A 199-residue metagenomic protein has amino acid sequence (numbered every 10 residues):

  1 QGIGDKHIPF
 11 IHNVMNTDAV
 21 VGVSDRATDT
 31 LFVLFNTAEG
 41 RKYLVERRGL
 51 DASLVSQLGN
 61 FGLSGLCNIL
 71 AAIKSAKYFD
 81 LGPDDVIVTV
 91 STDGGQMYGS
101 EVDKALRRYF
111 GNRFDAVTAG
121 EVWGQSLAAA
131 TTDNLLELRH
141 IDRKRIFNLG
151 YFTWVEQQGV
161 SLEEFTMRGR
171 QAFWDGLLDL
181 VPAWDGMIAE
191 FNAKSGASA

Functional and structural regions predicted by a protein language model:
Q1-N60, S100-A199: Active-site/ligand-binding loops adjacent to catalytic centers
V23-T28, C67, S91-Q96: Glycine-rich beta-alpha junction loops
N60-N68: Phosphate/oxyanion-binding active-site loops and adjacent basic polyanion-contact surfaces
N68-A76: Buried hydrophobic packing segments
A72, Y98-E101: A short acidic (Asp/Glu
K77-G82: Non-catalytic interaction/regulatory modules that flank or connect domains
